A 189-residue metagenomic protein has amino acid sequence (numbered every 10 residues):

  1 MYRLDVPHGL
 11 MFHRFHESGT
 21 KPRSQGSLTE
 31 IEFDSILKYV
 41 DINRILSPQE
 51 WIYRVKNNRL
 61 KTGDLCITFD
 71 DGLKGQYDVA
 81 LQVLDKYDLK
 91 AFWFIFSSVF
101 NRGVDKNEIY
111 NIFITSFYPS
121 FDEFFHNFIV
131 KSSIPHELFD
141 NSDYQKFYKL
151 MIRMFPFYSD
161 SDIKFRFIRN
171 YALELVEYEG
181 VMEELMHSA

Functional and structural regions predicted by a protein language model:
M1-L65, D85, I95-N127: N-terminal pre-catalytic segment of deacetylase/amide-hydrolase enzymes
D70-D71: Noncatalytic alpha-helical scaffolds and linker/capping helices
Q76-A80: Membrane-embedded segments
K90: Residue-level detector of anion-binding/catalytic polar loops
G103-A189: Extended, charge-rich helix/loop segments that form flexible, surface "patches" used to engage negatively charged
